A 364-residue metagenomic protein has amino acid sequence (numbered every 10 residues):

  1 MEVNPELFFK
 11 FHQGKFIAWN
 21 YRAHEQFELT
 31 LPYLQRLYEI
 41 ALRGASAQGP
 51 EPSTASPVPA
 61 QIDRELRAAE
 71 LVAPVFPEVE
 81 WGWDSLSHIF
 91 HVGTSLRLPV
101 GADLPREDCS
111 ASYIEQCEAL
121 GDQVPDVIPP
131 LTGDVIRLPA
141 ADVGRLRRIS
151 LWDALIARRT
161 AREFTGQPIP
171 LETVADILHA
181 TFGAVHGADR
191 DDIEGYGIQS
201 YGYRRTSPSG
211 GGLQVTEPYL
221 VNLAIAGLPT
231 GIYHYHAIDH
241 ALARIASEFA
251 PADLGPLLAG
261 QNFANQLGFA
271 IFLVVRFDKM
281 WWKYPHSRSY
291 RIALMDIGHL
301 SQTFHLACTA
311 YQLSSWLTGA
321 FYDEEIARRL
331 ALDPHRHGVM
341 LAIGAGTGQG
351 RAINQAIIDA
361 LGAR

Functional and structural regions predicted by a protein language model:
M1-A270, D278, F321-R364: N-terminal accessory segments that position/regulate proteins before the catalytic core
R22, K283-Y284: N-terminal accessory/precursor segments of enzymes
I177, P218, L267-K279, S289-I326: Small-aliphatic-rich amphipathic alpha-helix that forms the alpha element of a beta-alpha
P251, Y284-S289: Short, surface-exposed loop/helix-turn segments at secondary-structure junctions that function as lids/hinges flanking
